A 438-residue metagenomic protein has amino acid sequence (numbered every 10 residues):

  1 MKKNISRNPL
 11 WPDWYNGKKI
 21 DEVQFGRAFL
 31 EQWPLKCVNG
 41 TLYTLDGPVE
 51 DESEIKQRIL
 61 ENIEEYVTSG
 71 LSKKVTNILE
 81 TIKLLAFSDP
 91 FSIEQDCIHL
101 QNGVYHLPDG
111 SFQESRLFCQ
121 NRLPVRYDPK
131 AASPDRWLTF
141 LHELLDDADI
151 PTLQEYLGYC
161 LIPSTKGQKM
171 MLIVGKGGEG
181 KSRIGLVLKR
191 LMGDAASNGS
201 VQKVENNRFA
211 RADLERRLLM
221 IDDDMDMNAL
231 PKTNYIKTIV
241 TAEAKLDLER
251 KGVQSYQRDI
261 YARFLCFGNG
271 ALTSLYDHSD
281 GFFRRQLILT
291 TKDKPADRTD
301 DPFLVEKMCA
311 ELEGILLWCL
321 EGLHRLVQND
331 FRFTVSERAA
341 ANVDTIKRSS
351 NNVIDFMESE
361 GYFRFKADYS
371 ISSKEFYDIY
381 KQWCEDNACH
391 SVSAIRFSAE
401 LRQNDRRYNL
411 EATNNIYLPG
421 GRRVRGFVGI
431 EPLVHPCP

Functional and structural regions predicted by a protein language model:
M1-K3, V38-E65: Modules that initiate DNA replication and primer synthesis
M1-V38, E64-P438: Feature primarily recognizes SF3-like P-loop helicase cores of small DNA viruses
